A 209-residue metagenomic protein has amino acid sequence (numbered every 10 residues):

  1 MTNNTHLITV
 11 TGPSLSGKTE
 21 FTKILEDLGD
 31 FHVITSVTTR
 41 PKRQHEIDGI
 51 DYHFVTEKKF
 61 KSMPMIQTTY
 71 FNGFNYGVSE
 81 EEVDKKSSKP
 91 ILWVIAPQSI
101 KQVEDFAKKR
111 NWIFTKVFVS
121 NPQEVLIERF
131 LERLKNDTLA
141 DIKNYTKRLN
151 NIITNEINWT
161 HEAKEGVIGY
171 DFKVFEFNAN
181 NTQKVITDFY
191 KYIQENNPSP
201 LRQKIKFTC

Functional and structural regions predicted by a protein language model:
M1-T5: Phosphate-binding P-loop
V10: Hydrophobic anchor at the beta1->P-loop junction of P-loop NTPases
P13: P-loop (Walker A) phosphate-binding loop of NTP-binding proteins
K18-T19: Walker A/P-loop
D27-T35: Post-Walker A helix-loop "phosphate-sensing" segment adjacent to the P-loop in P-loop NTPases
T38-S99: ATP-dependent small-molecule kinase phosphotransfer cores that center on conserved nucleotide phosphate-binding segments
L92-P97, K109-R133: Conserved phosphate-donor/acceptor-positioning beta-strand/loop module used by diverse small-molecule
K135-I193, L201-C209: Small-molecule kinase domains that catalyze NTP-dependent phosphoryl transfer to phosphate-bearing small molecules
